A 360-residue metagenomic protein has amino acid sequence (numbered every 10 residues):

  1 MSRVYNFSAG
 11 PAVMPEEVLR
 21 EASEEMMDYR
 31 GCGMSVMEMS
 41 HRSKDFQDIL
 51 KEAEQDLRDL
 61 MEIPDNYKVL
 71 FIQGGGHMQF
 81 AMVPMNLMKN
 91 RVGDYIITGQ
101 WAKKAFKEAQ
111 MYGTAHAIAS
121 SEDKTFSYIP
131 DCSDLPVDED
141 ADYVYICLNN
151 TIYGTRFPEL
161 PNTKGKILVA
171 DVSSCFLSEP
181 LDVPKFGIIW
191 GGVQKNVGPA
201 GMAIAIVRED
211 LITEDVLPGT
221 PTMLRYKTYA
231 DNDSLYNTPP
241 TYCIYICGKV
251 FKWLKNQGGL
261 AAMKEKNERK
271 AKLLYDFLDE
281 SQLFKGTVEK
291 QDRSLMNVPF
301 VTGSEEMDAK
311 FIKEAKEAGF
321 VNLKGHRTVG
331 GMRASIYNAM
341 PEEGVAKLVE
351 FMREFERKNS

Functional and structural regions predicted by a protein language model:
S2-V4, E317, H326, G330-S360: PLP-dependent enzyme catalytic core of the Aspartate aminotransferase-like
R3-E54: A glycine-/small-polar-enriched, mobile loop at the entrance of the PLP active site in fold-type I
P15, V193-Y275, E289, K358-S360: Active-site C-terminal subdomain of aminotransferase-like
C32-Q79, N86, Q100, E108: Conserved N-terminal alpha-helix of the aminotransferase class I/II PLP-enzyme fold
M88-K103: Conserved PLP-anchoring active-site segment centered on the Schiff-base-forming lysine
A109, S121-F176: Active-site phosphate-binding strand-loop segment of PLP-dependent enzymes
V169, V183-Q194, A203: Conserved active-site segment immediately N-terminal to the catalytic lysine that forms the internal aldimine
F284-A315: Conserved PLP-binding catalytic core of the aspartate aminotransferase-like
